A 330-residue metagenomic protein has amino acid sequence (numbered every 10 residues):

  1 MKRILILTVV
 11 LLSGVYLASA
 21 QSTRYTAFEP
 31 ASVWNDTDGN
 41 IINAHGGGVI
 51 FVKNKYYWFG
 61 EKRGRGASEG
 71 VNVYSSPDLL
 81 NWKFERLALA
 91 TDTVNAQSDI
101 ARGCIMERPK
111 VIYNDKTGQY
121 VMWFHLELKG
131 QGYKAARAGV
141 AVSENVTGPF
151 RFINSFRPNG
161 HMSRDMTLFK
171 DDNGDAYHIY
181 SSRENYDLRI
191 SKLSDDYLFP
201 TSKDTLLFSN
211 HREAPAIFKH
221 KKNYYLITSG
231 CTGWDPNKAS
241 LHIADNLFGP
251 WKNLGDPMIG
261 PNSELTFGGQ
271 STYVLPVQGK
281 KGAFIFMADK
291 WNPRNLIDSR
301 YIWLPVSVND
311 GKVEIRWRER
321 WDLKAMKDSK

Functional and structural regions predicted by a protein language model:
M1-S22: Bacterial Sec-dependent N-terminal signal peptides
A20-K330: Carbohydrate-active catalytic/glycan-binding domains of CAZyme proteins, especially the secreted or lumenal ectodomains
